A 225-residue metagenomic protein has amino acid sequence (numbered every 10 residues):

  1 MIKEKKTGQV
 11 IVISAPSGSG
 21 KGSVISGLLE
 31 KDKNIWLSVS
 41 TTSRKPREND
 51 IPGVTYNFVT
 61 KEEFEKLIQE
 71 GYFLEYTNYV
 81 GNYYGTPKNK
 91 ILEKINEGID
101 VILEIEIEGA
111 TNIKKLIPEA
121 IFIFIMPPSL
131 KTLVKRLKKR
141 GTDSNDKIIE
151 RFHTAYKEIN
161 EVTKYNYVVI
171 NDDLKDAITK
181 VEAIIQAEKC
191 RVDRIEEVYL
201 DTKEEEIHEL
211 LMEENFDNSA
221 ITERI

Functional and structural regions predicted by a protein language model:
M1-V10, K33: Extreme N-terminal, non-catalytic leader segments that precede Walker-type/kinase nucleotide-binding cores
E4, K157-I225: NTP-dependent small-molecule kinase module
S14-P16: P-loop (Walker A) phosphate-binding loop of NTP-binding proteins
S19: ATP-binding Walker
G22: Walker A/P-loop
L29-V39: Post-Walker A helix-loop "phosphate-sensing" segment adjacent to the P-loop in P-loop NTPases
T42-V101, E108-T111: ATP-dependent small-molecule kinase phosphotransfer cores that center on conserved nucleotide phosphate-binding segments
V101-E106, K115-K139, I170-N171: Conserved phosphate-donor/acceptor-positioning beta-strand/loop module used by diverse small-molecule
